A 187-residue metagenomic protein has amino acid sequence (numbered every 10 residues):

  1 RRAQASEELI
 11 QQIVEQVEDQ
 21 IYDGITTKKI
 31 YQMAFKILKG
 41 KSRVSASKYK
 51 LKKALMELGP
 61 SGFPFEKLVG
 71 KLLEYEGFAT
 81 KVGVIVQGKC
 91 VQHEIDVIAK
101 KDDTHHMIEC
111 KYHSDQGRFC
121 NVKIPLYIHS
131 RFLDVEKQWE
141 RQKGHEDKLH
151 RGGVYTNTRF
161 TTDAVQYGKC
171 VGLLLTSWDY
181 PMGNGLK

Functional and structural regions predicted by a protein language model:
R1-P60, F65: Long, C-terminal-biased catalytic regions of enzyme "large/alpha" subunits
L9, I30, S61, F65 (+4 more regions): Helical mechanochemical/support elements of P-loop NTPase systems and associated helical scaffolds
L51-V86: Acidic-basic catalytic patches of nuclease active cores, encompassing PD-(D/E)XK and other metal-cofactor nuclease
Q87-V91, G144-E146: A short beta-turn/loop motif at secondary-structure boundaries
V91-K100: Catalytic metal-binding acidic patch
A99-M107: Active-site beta-strand-loop-beta-strand hairpin of nuclease catalytic cores that positions key catalytic residues
H105, K111-Y180: Catalytic cores of nucleic-acid endonucleases
D179-K187: Composition-driven low-complexity segments enriched in polar/acidic and proline residues
